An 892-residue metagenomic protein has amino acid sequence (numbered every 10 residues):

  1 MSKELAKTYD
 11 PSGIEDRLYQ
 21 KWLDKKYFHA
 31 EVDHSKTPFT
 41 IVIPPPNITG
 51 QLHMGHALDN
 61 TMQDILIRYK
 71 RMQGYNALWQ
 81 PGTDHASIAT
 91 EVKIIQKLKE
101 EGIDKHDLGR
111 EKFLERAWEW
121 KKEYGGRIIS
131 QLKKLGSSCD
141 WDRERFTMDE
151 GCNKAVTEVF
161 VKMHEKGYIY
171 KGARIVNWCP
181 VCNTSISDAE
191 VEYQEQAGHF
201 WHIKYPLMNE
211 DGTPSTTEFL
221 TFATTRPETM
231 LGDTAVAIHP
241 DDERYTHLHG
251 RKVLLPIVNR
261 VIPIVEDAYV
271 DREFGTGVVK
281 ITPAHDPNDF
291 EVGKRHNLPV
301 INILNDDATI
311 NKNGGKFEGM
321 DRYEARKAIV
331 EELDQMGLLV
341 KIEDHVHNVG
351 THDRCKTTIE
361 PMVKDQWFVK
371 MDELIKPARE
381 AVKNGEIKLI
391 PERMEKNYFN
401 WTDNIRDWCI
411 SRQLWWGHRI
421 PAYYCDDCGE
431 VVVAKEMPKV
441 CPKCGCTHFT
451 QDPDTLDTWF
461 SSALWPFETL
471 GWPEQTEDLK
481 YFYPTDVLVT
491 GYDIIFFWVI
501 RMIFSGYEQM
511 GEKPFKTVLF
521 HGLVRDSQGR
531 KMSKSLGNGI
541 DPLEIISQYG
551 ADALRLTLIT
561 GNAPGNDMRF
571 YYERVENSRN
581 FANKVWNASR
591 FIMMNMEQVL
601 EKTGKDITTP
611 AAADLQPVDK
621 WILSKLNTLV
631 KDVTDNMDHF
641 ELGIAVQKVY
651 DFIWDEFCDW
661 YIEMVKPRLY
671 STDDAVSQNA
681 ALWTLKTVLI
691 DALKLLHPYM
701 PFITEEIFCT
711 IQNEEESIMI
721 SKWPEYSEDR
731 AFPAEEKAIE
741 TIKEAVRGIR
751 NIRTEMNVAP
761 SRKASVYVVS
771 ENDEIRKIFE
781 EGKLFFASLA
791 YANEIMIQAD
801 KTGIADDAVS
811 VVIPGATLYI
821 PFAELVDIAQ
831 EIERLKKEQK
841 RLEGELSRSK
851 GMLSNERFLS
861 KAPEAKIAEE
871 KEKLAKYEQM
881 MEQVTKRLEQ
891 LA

Functional and structural regions predicted by a protein language model:
M1-M54, R71, A77, V340-E343 (+2 more regions): Non-catalytic terminal extensions that flank enzyme cores
K3, T8, R17, K21-K25 (+11 more regions): Residue patterns forming the tRNA-binding/recognition surfaces of aminoacyl-tRNA synthetases and related DALR
E31-I94, T147, V156, F222-T225 (+6 more regions): N-terminal catalytic cores of NTP/NDP-binding nucleotidyl/phosphoryl-transfer enzymes
H34-K36, P44-P45, Q80-E91, E144-C152 (+3 more regions): Short, solvent-exposed turn/loop segments enriched in Gly/Ser/Thr/Pro and often Arg
H56-L58, N288-V292, R501-Q509, V649: Alpha-helical support elements that line or immediately flank enzyme active sites and cofactor-binding pockets
R68-N76, K97-R110, S130, K134-C139 (+19 more regions): Secondary-structure transition/capping motifs at alpha-helix termini and the adjoining loop/turn into the next element
H202, N400-F460, L464, E508-A551 (+2 more regions): Feature 926 captures the class I aminoacyl-tRNA synthetase adenylation module centered on the KMSKS loop
R260-V265, P453-Y483, D655, D659-I662: Active-site-adjacent "gating/activation" loops or surface patches in catalytic cores
